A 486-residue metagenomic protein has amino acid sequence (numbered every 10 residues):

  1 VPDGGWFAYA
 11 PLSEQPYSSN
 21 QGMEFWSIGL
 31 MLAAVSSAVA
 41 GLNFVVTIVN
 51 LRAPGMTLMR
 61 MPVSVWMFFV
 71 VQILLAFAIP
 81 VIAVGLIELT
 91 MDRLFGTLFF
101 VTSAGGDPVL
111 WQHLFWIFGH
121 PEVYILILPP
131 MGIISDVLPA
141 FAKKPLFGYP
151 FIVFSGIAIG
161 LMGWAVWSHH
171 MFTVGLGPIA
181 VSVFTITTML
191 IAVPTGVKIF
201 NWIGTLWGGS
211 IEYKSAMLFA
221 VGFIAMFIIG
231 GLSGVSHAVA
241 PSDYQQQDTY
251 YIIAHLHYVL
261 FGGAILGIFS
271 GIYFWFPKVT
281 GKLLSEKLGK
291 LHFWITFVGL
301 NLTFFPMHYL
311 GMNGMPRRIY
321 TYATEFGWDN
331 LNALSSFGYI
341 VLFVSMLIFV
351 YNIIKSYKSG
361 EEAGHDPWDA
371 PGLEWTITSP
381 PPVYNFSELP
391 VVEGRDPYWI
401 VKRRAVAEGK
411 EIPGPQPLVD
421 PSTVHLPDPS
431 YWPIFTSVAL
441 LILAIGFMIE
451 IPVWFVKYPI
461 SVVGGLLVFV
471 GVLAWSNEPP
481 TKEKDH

Functional and structural regions predicted by a protein language model:
V1-H486: Membrane-embedded and interfacial regions of multi-pass energy-transducing membrane proteins
